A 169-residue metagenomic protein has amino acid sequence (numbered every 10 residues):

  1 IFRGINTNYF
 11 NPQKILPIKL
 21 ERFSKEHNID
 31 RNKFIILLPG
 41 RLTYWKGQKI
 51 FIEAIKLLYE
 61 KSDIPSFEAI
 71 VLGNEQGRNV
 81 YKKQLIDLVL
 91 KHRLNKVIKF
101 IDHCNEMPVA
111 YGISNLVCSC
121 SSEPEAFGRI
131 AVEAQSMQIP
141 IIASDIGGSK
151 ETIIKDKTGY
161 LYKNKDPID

Functional and structural regions predicted by a protein language model:
I5, P39, E68-K83: Glycosyltransferase donor-sugar binding loop
N11-I29, L85-I86: A short helix/loop element that forms part of the nucleotide-sugar donor recognition site in Leloir-type
D30-K46, I52-I55, I70: Conserved donor-binding/catalytic core segment of Leloir-type glycosyltransferases
G77-K82, L94-C104, A110, Y160-L161: Active-site donor-binding acidic/aromatic loop of nucleotide-activated sugar and phosphosugar transferases involved
F100-S114, S136, I154: Short acidic alpha-helix that forms the nucleotide-activated donor recognition element in Leloir-type transferases
G112-A126, I139-P140: Acidic donor-binding loop of glycosyltransferase active sites
P140-A143, I153: Short hydrophobic beta-strand element within catalytic cores of glycosyltransferases and related nucleotide-activated
K150-D169: Change "using UDP/GDP/dTDP sugars" to "using nucleotide sugars
